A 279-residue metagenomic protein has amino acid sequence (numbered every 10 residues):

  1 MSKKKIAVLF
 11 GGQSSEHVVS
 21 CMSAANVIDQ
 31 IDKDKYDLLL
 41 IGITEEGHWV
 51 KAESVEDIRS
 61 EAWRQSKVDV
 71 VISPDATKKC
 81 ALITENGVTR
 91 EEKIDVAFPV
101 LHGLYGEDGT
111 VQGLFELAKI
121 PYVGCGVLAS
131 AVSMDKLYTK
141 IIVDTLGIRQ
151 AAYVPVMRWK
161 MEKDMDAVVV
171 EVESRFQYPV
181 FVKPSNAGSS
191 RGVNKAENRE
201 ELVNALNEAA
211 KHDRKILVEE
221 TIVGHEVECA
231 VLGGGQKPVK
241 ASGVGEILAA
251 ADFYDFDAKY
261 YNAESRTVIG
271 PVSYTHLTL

Functional and structural regions predicted by a protein language model:
M1-V123, V127-L128, V132-M134, Y138 (+2 more regions): ATP-binding N-terminal substructure of ATP-dependent carboxylate-amine bond-forming enzymes
S2-F10, S14-S15, C21-A25, G87 (+3 more regions): Active-site nucleotide/adenylate-binding loops and adjacent lid/helix of ATP-dependent enzymes
L40-G42, G124, A152-P155, K195 (+1 more regions): Structural signal for conserved beta-strand scaffold positions within catalytic alpha/beta enzyme cores
E46-V50, G188, G224-E228: Short, active-site-adjacent cap segments at secondary-structure transitions
P121-C125, Q150, V239: Short hydrophobic/aromatic-enriched beta-strand-loop microsegments
N194-Y274: Phosphate-binding site of ATP-dependent enzymes
T275-L279: Conserved small/polar residues in nucleotide/adenosyl-binding loops
